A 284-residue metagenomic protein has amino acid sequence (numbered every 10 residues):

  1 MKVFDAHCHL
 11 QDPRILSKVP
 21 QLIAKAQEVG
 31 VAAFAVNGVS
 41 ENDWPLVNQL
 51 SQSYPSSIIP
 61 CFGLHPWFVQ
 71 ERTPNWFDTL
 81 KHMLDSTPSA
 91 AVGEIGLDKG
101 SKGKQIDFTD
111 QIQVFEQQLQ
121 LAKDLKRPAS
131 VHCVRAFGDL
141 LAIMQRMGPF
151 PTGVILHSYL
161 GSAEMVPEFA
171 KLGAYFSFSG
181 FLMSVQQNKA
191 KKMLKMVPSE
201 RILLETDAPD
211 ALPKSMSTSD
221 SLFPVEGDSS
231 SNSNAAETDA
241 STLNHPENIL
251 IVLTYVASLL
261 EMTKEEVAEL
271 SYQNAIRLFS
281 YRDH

Functional and structural regions predicted by a protein language model:
M1-H284: Mid-domain alpha/beta scaffold segments of enzyme catalytic cores
